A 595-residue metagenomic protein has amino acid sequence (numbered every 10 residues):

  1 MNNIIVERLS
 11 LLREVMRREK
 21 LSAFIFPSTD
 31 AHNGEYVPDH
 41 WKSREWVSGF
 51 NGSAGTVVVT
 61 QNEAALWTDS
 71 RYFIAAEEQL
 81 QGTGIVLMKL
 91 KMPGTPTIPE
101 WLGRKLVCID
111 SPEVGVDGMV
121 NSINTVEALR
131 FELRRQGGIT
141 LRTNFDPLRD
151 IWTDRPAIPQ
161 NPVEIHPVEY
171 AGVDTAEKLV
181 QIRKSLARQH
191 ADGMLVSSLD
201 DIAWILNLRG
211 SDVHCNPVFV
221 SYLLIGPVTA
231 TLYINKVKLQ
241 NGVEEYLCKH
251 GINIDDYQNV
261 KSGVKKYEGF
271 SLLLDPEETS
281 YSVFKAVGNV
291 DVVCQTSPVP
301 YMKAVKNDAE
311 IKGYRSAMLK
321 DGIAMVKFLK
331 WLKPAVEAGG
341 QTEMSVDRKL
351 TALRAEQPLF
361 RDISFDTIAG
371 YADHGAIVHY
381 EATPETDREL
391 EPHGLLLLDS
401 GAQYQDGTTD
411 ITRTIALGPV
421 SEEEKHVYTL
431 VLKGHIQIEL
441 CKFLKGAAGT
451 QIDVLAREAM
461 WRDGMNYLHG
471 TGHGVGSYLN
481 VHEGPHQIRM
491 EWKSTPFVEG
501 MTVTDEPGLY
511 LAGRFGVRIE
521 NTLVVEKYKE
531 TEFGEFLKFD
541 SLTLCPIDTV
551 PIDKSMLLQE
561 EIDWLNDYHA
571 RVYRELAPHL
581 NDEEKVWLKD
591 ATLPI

Functional and structural regions predicted by a protein language model:
M1-I595: Active-site neighborhoods and metal-handling regions in enzymes and metal-associated proteins
